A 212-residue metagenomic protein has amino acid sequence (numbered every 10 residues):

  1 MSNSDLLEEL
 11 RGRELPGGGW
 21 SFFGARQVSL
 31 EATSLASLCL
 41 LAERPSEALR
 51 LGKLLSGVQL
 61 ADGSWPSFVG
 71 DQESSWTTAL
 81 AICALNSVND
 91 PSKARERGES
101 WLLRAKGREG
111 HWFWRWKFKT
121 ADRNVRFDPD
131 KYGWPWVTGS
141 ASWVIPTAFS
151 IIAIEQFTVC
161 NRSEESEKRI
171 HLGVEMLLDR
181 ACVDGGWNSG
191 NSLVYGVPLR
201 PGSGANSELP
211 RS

Functional and structural regions predicted by a protein language model:
M1-S212: Preference for long, amphipathic alpha-helical scaffolds in soluble/luminal domains and all-alpha bundles
